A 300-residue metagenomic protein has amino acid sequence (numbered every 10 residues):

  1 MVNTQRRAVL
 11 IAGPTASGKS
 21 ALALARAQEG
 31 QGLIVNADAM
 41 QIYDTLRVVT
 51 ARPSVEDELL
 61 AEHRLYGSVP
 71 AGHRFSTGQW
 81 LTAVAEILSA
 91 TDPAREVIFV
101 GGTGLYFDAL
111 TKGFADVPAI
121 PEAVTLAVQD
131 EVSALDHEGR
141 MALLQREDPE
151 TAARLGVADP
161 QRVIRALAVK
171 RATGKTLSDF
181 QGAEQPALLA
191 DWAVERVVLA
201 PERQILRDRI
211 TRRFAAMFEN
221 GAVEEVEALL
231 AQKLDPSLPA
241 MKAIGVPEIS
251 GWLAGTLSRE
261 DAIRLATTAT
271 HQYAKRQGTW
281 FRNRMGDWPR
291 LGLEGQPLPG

Functional and structural regions predicted by a protein language model:
M1-G300: Phosphate/pyrophosphate-binding catalytic cores of soluble transferases and nucleic-acid-acting enzymes
